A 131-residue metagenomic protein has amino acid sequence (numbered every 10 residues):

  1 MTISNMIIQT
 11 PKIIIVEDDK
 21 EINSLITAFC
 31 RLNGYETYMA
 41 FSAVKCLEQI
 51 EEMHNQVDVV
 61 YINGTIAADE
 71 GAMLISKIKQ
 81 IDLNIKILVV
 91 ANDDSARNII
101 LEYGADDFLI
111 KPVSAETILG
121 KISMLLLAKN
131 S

Functional and structural regions predicted by a protein language model:
M1-E21, T27, E51, Q56 (+1 more regions): Non-catalytic signal-transmission and effector/linker regions of two-component phosphorelay proteins
K20-M39: Two-component/phosphorelay signaling modules centered on CheY-like receiver
M39-V59: Acidic, metal-coordinating helix/loop segments flanking the phosphotransfer/catalytic sites of two-component signaling
E51-N55, I78-N84, Y103, M124: Conserved phosphotransfer cores of two-component systems
Y61-I78, D94: Conserved phosphotransfer microenvironments
M73, N92-L109: Alpha4 helix (beta4-alpha4-beta5 surface) of REC/receiver domains from two-component response regulators
N84-D94: A short, hydrophobic beta-strand element within the central beta-sheet of small alpha/beta folds
